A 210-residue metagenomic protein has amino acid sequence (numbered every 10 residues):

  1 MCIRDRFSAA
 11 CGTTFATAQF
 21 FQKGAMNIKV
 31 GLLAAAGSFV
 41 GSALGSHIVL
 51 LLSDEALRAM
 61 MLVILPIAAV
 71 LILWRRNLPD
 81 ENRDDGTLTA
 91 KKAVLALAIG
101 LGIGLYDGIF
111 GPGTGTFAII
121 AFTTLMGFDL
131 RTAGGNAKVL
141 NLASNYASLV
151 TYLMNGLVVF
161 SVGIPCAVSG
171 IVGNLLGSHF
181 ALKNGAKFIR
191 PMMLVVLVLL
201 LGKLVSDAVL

Functional and structural regions predicted by a protein language model:
R4-S42, L97-G104, T114-L182, L197-V198: Small-residue-rich hydrophobic segments that form or flank transmembrane alpha-helices in multi-pass membrane proteins
R6, M61-L65, A69, K138 (+2 more regions): Residues within membrane-spanning alpha-helices of integral membrane proteins, especially the hydrophobic core/packing
F15-A25, S46, L62-L88, H179 (+1 more regions): Transmembrane helix exit motif
Q22, L51-L52, W74-R75, I109 (+3 more regions): Helix-loop junctions at the membrane-solvent interface of multi-pass transporters, primarily the C-terminal
G37-L51, E55, A59-P66: Glycine/small-residue-rich loop that forms an oxyanion/phosphate-binding "nest" at active or ligand-binding sites
S46, L50, A59, T123-T124 (+3 more regions): Transmembrane helix-loop junction
L50-M60, G86-A90, V158-I164, G185: Interfacial loop-to-helix junctions that mark the boundaries of transmembrane helices in multi-pass membrane
A186-P191: Cytoplasmic membrane-interface "Motif A"-like loop-to-helix N-cap segments of 12-TM Major Facilitator Superfamily
